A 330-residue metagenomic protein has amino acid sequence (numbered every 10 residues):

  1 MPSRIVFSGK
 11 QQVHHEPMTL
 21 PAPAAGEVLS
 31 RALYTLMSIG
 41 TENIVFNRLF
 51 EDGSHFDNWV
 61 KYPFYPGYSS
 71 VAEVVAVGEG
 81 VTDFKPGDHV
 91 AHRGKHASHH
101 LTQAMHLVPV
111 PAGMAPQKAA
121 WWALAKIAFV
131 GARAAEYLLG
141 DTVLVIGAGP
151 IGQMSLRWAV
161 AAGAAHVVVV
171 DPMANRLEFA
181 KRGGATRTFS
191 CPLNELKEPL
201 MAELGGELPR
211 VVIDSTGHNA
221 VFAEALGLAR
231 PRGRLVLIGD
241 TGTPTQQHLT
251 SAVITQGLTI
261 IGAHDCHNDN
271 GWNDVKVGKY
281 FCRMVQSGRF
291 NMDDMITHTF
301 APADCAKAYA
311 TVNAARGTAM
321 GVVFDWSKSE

Functional and structural regions predicted by a protein language model:
F7-A22, I39-V71, A91-R93: N-terminal glycine-rich cofactor-binding segment
S69-R93: A glycine-/small-residue-rich N-terminal strand-loop-strand element that serves as the cofactor-binding glycine loop
A115-L193: Mid-domain Rossmann-like dinucleotide-binding core that forms the NAD(H)/NADP(H) cofactor-binding site
E178, G183-I261: Glycine-rich cofactor phosphate-binding loops and adjacent beta1-alpha1 units of small-molecule cofactor enzyme domains
E198-A202, G206, Q247-I296, K307: C-terminal substrate-binding/catalytic core of Rossmann-like NAD(P)-dependent dehydrogenases/reductases
A223, P231, V277-E330: C-terminal hydrophobic helical "lid"/dimerization subdomain of Rossmann-like NAD(P)H-dependent oxidoreductases
